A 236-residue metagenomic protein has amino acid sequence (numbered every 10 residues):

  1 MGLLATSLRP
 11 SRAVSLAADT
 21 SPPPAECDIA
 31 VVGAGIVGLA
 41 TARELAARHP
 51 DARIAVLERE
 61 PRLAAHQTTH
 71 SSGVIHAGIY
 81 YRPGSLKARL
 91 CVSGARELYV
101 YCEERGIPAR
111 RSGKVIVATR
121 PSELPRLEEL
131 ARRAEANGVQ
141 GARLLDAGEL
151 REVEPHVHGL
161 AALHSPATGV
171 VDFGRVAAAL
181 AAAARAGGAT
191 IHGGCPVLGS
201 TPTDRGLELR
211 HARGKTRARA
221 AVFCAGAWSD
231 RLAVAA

Functional and structural regions predicted by a protein language model:
M1-I29, E44-R53: Extreme N-terminal leader/targeting segments of oxidoreductases
A34-L39: Glycine-rich Rossmann-fold phosphate-binding loop(s) that bind the pyrophosphate of adenine dinucleotide cofactors
A46-H70: Glycine-rich FAD pyrophosphate-binding loop
E58, R111, L145-A147, G193-C195 (+1 more regions): Short loop/edge segments at beta-strand edges and connector loops that shape dinucleotide/nucleotide cofactor-binding
G73-V153, G159: Dinucleotide-binding Rossmann-like beta1-alpha1 core, especially the glycine-rich loop that anchors the ADP
L163-A220, C224-R231: Helical element adjacent to the flavin cofactor pocket in flavoenzyme catalytic cores
L232-A236: Glycine-rich beta-alpha-beta "Rossmann" dinucleotide-binding loop(s) and their flanking helix/strand
